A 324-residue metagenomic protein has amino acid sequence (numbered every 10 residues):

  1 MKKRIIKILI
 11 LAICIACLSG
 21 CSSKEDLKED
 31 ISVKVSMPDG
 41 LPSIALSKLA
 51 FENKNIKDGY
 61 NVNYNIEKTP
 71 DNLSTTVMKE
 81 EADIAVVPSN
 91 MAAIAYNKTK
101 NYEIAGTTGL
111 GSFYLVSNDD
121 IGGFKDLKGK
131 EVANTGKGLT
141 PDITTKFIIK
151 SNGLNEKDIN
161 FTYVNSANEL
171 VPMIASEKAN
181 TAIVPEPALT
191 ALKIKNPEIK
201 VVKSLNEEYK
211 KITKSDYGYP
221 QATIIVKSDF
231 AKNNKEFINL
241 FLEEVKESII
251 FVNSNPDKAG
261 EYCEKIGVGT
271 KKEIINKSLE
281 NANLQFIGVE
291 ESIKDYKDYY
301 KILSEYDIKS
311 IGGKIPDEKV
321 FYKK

Functional and structural regions predicted by a protein language model:
M1-L9: Bacterial N-terminal signal peptides that target proteins for export
C17-G20: C-terminal motif of bacterial Sec signal peptides marking the signal peptidase cleavage site
S22-K24: Bacterial signal peptide processing site
D26-L154, N160-V164, N180, E186 (+1 more regions): Short, glycine-/small- and polar/acidic-enriched structural segments that line small-molecule recognition paths
N53-Y60, N206-Y217, L284-S292: Short, solvent-exposed loop/beta-turn-alpha elements that line the ligand-binding surface or hinge of extracytoplasmic
S89-M91, E169-Y262: Pocket-lining segment of extracytoplasmic ligand-binding domains
A231-Y306: Secondary-structure end/capping motifs
K297, K301-K324: Conserved C-terminal helix/tail region of periplasmic/extracytoplasmic solute-binding proteins
